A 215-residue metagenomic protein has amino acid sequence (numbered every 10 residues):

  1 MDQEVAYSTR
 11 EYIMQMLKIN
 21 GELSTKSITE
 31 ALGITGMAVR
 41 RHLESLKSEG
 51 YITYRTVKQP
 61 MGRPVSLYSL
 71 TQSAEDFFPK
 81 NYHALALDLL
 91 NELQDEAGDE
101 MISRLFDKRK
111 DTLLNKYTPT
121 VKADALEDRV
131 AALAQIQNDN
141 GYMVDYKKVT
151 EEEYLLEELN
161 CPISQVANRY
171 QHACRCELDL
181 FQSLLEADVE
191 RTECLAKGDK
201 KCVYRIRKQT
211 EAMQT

Functional and structural regions predicted by a protein language model:
M1-Q72: Basic, Lys/Arg-rich alpha-helical nucleic-acid-recognition elements, primarily the DNA-binding modules of transcription
V5-A6, F78, Y82, A173: Residue-level marker of regulatory loop/turn positions in helix-turn-helix DNA-binding domains and in histidine
Q15, N91, Q182: A cross-family signal for key residues in well-ordered alpha-helices that form functional helical elements
P64-G98: Conserved segment of winged-helix/HTH DNA-binding domains
S73-F78, I163-Q165, T210-T215: Short, charged/polar, Gly/Pro-enriched secondary-structure boundary elements
D99-R205: Mid-protein regulatory/catalytic core that forms ligand/cofactor-binding pockets and protein-protein interaction
